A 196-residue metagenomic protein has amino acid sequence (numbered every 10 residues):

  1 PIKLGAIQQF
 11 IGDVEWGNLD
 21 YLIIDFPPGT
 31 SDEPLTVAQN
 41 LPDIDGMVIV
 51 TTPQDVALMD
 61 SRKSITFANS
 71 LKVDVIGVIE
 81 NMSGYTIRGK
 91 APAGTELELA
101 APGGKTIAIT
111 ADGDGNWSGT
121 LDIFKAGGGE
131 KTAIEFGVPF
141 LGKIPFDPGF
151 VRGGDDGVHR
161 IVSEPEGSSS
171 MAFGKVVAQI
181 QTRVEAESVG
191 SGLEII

Functional and structural regions predicted by a protein language model:
P1-T36, L41: Switch II (G3) loop of P-loop NTPases
I2-G5, D32, V56-M59, F124-G128 (+1 more regions): Conserved active-site and cofactor/substrate-binding residues in soluble primary-metabolism enzymes
Q8-Q9, Q39, Q54, Q179-Q181: Residue-identity detector for glutamine
G17-S31, D43-I65: Conserved Switch II/interswitch segment of TRAFAC-class P-loop GTPases
D32, Q39, D55-V56, M82-T86: P-loop NTPase motor core
L35-A38, R62, K90-A91: Short amphipathic alpha-helical segments
I65-I196: C-terminal lobe/tail of nucleotide-utilizing enzymes
